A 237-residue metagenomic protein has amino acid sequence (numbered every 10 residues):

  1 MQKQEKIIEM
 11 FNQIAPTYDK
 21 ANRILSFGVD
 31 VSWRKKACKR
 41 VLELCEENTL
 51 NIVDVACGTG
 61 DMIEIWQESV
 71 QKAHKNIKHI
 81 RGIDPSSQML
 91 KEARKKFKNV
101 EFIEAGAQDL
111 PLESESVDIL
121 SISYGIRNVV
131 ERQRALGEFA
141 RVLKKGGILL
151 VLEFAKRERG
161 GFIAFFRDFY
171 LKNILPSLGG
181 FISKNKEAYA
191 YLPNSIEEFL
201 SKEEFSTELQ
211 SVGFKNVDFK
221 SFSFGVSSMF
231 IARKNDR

Functional and structural regions predicted by a protein language model:
M1-D19, I182: N-terminal, positively charged/glycine-rich alpha-helical extensions of SAM-dependent methyltransferases
K6, P85, L152-E208, V212 (+1 more regions): C-terminal alpha-helical "lid/dimerization" subdomain adjacent to the S-adenosyl-L-methionine
G28-T49, I65, S69: Conserved alpha-helix/loop element of class I SAM-dependent methyltransferases that forms part of the SAM/SAH-binding
N51-D109: Class I SAM-dependent methyltransferase SAM/SAH-binding core
Q108-I119: A short acidic, Gly/Pro-enriched loop at the edge of an enzyme's catalytic core that lines a small-molecule cofactor
S121, L150: A conserved beta-strand element that flanks and buttresses the S-adenosyl-L-methionine
Q133-I148: A short glycine-rich, Lys/Arg-flanked "PGG" loop and its adjoining helix->strand segment in the class I
S206, V212-R237: Core SAM-dependent methyltransferase catalytic element
